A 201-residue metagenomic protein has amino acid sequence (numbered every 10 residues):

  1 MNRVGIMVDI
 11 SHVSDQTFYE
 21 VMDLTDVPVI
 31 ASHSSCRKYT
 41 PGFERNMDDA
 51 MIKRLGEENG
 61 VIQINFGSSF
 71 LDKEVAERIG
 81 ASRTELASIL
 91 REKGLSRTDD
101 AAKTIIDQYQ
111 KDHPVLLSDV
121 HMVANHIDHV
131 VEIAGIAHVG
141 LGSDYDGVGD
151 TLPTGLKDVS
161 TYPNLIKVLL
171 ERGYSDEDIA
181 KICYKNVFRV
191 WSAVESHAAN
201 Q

Functional and structural regions predicted by a protein language model:
M1-I30, F43-G60, M122-A137: Histidine/acidic residue-rich metal-binding segments in metalloenzymes
I6-I10, K38, D178: Short catalytic-loop micro-motif centered on adjacent basic/acidic residues
V8, H33, I62, D144 (+2 more regions): Conserved, mostly hydrophobic/aromatic
V13-Y19, C36-Y39, S69-D72, G147-G149: Active-site environment of divalent metal-dependent phosphoester hydrolases
D48-I105: Aromatic-lined glycan-binding groove of carbohydrate-active enzymes
I64-S69, I133-L156: Short acidic/histidine-rich active-site segments
A102-H121, N125-D128, D176-W191: C-terminal helical cap
K157-Q201: Mid-to-C-terminal alpha-helical segments outside catalytic/metal-binding sites
